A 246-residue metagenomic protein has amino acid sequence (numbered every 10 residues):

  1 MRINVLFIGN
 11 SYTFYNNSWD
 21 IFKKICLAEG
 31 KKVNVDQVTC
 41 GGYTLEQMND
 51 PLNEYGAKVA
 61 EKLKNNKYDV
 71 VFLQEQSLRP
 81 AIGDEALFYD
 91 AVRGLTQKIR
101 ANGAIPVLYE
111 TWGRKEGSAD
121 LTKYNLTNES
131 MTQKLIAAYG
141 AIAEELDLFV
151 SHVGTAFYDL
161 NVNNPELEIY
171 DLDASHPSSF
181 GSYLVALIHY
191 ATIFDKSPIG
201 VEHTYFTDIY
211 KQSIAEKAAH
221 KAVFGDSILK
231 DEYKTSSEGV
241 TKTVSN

Functional and structural regions predicted by a protein language model:
R2, G41-L45, E54, L78 (+4 more regions): Mature, Sec-exported extracytoplasmic domains of Gram-positive
N4-L6, Y12-Y89: Conserved SGNH/GDSL esterase-like catalytic core that processes O-acyl groups on lipids and polysaccharides
A60-S179, A191: Alpha-helical cap/lid subdomain in secreted, periplasmic, or secretory-pathway luminal O-acyl-processing enzymes
I169, H176, A186-N246: Conserved catalytic region of serine esterases and O-acyltransferases that act on ester linkages in lipids
